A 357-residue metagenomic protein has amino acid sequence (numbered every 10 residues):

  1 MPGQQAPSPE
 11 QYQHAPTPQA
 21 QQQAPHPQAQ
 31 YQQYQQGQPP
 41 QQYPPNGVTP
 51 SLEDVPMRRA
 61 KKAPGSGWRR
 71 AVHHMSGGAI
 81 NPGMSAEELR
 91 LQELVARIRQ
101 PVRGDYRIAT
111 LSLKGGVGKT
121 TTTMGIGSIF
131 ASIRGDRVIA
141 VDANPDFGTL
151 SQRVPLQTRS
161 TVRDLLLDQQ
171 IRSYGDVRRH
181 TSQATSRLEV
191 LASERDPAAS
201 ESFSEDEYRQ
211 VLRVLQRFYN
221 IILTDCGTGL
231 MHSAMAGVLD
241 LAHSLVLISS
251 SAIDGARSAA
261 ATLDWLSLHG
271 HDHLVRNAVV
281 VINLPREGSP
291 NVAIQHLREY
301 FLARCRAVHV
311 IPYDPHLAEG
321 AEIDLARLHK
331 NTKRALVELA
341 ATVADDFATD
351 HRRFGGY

Functional and structural regions predicted by a protein language model:
P2-A109: Extreme N-terminal, non-catalytic leader segments that precede Walker-type/kinase nucleotide-binding cores
R90-L94, G104-P145, S151-R153, L167 (+1 more regions): Walker A/P-loop phosphate-binding motif and the immediately C-terminal alpha-helix
S132-E189: Phosphate-binding loop that captures ATP/GTP phosphates
T185, V190-H232: Phosphate-binding/switch loop-helix module in NTP-utilizing enzymes
Q216-I221, H232-I253: Inter-motif core of Ras-like GTPase G domains
A259-V275: Conserved C-terminal guanine-recognition region of P-loop GTPase G domains, centered on the G4
L284-H329: Beta-strand-loop-alpha "switch" segments that mediate conformational coupling across diverse proteins
G320-Y357: NTP-binding/hydrolysis catalytic cores, primarily Walker-type P-loop NTPases
